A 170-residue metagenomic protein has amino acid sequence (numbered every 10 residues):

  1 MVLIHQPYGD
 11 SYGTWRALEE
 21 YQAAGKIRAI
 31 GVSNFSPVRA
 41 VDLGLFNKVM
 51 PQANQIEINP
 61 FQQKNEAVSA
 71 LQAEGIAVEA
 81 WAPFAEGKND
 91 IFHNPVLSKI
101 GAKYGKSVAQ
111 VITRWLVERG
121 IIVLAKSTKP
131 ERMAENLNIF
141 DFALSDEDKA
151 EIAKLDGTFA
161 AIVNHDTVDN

Functional and structural regions predicted by a protein language model:
M1-V2: Acidic/hydrophobic-patterned starts of short beta strands in beta-sheet-rich repeat architectures
Q6-N170: Beta/alpha (TIM)-barrel catalytic core signal, keyed to glycine-rich beta->alpha loops juxtaposed to Asp/Glu that bind
